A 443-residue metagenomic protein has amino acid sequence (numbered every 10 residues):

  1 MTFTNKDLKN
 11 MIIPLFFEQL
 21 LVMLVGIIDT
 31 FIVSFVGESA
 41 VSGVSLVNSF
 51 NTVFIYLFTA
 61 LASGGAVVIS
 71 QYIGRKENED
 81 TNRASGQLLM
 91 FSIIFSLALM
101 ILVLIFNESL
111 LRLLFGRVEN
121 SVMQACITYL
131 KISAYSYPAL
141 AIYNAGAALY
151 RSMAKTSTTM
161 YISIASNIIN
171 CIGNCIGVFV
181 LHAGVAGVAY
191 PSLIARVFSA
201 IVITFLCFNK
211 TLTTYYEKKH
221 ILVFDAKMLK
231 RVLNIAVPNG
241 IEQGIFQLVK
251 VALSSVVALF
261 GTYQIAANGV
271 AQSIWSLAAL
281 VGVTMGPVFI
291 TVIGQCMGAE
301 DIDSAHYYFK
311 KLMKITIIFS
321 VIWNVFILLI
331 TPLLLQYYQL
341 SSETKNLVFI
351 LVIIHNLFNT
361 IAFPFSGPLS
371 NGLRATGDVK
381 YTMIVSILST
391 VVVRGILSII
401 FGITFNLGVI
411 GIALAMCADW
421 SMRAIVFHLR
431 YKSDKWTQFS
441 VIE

Functional and structural regions predicted by a protein language model:
M1-L15, I69-S136, V180-V237, I293-F358 (+1 more regions): Short alpha-helical transmembrane segments in multi-pass integral membrane proteins
F3-F31, F35-V36, T52-G64, S96-M100 (+4 more regions): N-terminal transmembrane alpha-helices
N10-D29, I132, Y143, S166 (+4 more regions): Transmembrane helical elements of multi-pass membrane transporters/channels
Q19-M23, Y56, S96, M100 (+11 more regions): Residue-level hotspots within the lipid-embedded alpha helices of multi-pass solute transporters
L24-S42, L111-N120, I176-A183, G244-L277 (+3 more regions): Helix-terminus/linker motif at the lipid-water interface of multi-pass membrane proteins
E38-S49, C126, L130, A189 (+4 more regions): Small-residue hotspots at the loop-to-helix junctions and early N-terminal turns of transmembrane alpha-helices
V41-I101, L140-T159, S254, I265-T331 (+2 more regions): Small-residue-rich hydrophobic transmembrane alpha-helices
A62, I132-R151, T159-N170, V188-I203 (+5 more regions): Short runs within selected transmembrane alpha-helices of multi-pass transporters and secretion channels
